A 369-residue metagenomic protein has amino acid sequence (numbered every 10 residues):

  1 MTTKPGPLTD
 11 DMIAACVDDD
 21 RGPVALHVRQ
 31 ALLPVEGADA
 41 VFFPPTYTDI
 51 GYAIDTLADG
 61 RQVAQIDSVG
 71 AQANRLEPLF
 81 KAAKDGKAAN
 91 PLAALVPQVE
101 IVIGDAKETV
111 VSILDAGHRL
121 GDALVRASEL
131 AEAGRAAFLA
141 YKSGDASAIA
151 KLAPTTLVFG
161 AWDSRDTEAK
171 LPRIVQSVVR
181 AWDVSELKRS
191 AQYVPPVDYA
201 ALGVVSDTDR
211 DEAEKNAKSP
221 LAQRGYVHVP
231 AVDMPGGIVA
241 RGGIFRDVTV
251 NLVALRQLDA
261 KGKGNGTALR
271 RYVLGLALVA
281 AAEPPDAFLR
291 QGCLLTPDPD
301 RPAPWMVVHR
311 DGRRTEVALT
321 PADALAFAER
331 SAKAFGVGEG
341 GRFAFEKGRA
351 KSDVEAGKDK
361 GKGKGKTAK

Functional and structural regions predicted by a protein language model:
M1-F42, D49-A64, K87-A88, A94 (+2 more regions): Basic polyanion-binding and macromolecular-assembly surfaces
D39-P44, L76-P78: Short, glycine/acidic-enriched capping/hinge loops at junctions between secondary-structure elements
D67-G70: Short HxH-centered metal-ligating active-site micro-motif
Q72-A83: Short active-site loop/helix that positions an aromatic residue
E77, L114, H118-L120, I238: Generic ordered-secondary-structure signal
A83, K87-L92, Q98-G117: Compact, glycine/acidic-enriched structural inserts
